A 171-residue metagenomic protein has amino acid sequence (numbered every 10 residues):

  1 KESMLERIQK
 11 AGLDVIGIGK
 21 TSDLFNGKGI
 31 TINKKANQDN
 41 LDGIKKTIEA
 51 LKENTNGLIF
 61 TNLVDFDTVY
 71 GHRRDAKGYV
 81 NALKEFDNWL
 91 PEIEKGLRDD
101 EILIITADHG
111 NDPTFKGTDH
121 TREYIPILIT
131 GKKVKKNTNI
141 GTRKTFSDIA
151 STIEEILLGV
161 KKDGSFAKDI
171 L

Functional and structural regions predicted by a protein language model:
K1-L171: Feature captures the catalytic ectodomains and active-site-proximal regions of enzymes that hydrolyze or transfer
